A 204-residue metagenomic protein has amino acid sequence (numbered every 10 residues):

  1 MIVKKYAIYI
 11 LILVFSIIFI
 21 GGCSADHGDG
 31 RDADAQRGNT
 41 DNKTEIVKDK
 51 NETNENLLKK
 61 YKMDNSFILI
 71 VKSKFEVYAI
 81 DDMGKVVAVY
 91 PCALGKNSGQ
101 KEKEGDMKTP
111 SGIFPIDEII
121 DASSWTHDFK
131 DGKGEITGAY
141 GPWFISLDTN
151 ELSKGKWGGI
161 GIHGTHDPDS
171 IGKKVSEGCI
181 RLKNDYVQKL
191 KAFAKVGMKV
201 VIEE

Functional and structural regions predicted by a protein language model:
I2-I10: Bacterial N-terminal signal peptides that target proteins for export
L11-I18: Hydrophobic membrane-insertion alpha-helices, especially the h-region of bacterial N-terminal signal peptides
G21-G22: C-terminal motif of bacterial Sec signal peptides marking the signal peptidase cleavage site
A25-N65: N-terminal, intrinsically disordered, polar/charged segments of Gram-positive cell-envelope systems that serve as
K50-F67, K72-S73, Y90-G105, F114 (+3 more regions): N-terminal post-signal-peptidase region of extra-cytosolic proteins
L57, K103, A122-E204: Exported/periplasmic cell-wall-interacting domains
M63-N65, K72-F75, V87-V89, T109-I113 (+4 more regions): Extracytoplasmic
K72-K74, D81-M83, P91-K96, E118-D121 (+3 more regions): A mature extracytoplasmic/lumenal domain signature
